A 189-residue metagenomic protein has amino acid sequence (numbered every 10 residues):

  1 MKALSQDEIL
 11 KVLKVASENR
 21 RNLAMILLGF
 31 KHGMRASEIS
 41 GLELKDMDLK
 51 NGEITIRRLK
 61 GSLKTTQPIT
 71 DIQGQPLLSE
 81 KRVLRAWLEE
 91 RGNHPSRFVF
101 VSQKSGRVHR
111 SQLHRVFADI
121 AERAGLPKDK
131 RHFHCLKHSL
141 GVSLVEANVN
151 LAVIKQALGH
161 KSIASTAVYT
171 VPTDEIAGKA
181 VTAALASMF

Functional and structural regions predicted by a protein language model:
M1-K11, R57, V101-G106: Flexible interdomain linker/hinge and immediately adjacent N-terminus of the catalytic tyrosine-recombinase domain
K2, Q6-A36: Basic, Lys/Arg- and aromatic-enriched nucleic-acid-binding interface segment
K2-A3, L185-F189: C-terminal secondary-structure termini that scaffold catalytic or DNA-interacting sites
K14, E18, R115-Q156: Short, basic (Lys/Arg/His-rich) helix/loop patches that form interaction surfaces in the mid-to-C-terminal regions
G29-N51: Short, charged phosphate-coordinating catalytic segments
D46-L49, K128-K130, V149-T170: Short, polar N-cap/turn motifs at the start of nucleic acid-interacting alpha helices
N51-E53, L59-Q103, R123: Basic, alpha-helical nucleic-acid-contacting "clamp/cap" segments
R58-G61, L158, S162-A183: Catalytic-site neighborhood detector that most strongly recognizes the C-terminal catalytic loop/helix of tyrosine
